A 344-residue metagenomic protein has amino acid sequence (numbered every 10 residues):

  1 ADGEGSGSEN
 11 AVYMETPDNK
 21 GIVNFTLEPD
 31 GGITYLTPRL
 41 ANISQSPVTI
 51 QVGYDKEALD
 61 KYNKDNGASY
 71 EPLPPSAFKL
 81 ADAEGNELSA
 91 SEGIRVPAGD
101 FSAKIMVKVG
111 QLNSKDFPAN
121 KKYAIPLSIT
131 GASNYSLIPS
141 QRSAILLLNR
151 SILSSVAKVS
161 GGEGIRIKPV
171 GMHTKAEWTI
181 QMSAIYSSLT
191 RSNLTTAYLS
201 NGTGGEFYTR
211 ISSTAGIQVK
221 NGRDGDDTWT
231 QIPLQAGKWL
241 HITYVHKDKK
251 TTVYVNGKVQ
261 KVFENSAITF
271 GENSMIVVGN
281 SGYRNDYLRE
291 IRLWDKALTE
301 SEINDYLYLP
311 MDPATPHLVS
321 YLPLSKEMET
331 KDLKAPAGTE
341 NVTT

Functional and structural regions predicted by a protein language model:
A1-F25, P139-I152, K261: Bacterial Sec-dependent N-terminal signal peptides
P29, I167-I180, Q231-K238, T269 (+2 more regions): Extracellular/lumenal carbohydrate-interaction signature centered on repeated Trp-anchored short motifs
N113-A124: Short glycine/proline/serine/threonine-rich loop/turn segments at secondary-structure transition edges
N149-K158, I185-L189, Y208-N265: Extracellular glycan-interaction surfaces
I152-G216, L298-I303: Extracellular glycan-recognition modules
W178-S188, I242-Y244, I291-L293, L322: Short hydrophobic/aromatic patches on beta-strands that form ligand-binding or substrate-lining surfaces
Q260-L288, D312-V319: Flexible glycan-contacting loops in extracellular carbohydrate-active proteins
E290-T344: Extended recognition patches within non-cytosolic domains
